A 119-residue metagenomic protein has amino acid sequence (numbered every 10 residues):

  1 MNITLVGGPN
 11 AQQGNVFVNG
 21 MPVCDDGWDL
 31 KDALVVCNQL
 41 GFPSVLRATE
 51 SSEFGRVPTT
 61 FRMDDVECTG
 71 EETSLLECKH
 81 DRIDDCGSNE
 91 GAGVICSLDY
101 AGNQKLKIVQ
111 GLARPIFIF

Functional and structural regions predicted by a protein language model:
M1-F119: Intrinsic disorder and flexible/low-complexity segments
